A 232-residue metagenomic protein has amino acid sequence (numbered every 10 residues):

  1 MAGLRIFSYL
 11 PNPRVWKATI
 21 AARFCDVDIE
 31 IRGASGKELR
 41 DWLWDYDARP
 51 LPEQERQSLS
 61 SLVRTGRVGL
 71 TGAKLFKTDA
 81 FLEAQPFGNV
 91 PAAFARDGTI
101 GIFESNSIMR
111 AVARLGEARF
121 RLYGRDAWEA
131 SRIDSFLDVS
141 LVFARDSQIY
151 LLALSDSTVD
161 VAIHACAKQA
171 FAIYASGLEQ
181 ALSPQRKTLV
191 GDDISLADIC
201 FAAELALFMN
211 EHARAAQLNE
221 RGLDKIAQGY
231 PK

Functional and structural regions predicted by a protein language model:
M1-A165: GST-like domain detector, emphasizing the conserved glutathione-binding G-site in the N-terminal thioredoxin-like
G124-P231: GST-like fold's C-terminal all-alpha helical module
